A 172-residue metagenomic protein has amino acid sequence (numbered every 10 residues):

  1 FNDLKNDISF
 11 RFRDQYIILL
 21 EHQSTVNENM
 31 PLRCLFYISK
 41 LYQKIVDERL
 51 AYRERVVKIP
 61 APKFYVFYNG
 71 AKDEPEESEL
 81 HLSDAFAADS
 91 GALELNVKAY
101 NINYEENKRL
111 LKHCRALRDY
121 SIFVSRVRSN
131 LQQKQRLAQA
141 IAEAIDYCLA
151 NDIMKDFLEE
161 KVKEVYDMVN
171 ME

Functional and structural regions predicted by a protein language model:
F1-E172: Elongated, amphipathic alpha-helical interaction scaffolds
